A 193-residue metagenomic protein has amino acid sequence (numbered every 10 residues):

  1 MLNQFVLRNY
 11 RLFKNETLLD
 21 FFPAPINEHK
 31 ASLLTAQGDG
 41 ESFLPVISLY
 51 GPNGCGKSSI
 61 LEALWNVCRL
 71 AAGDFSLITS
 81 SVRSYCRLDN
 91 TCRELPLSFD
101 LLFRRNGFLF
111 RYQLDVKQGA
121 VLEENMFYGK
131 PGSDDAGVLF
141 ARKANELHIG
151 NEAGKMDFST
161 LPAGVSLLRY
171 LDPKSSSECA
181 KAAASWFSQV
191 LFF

Functional and structural regions predicted by a protein language model:
M1-N66: Pre-Walker A-like glycine/lysine-rich segment at the N-terminus of P-loop NTPase domains
L7, L101-R105, Y128-K130: Short acidic, glycine-rich loop/turn motifs
R8-R11, T91, R104-N106, F158-S159 (+1 more regions): A general structural signal for short secondary-structure junctions and capping/turn motifs
F13-N15, F108, A120: Short loop/turn segments at connectors of secondary-structure elements within structured domains
D20-F22, L102, D115, R169: Residues in well-ordered beta-strands of folded domains
N27, G107-L109, L122: Residue-level signal for secondary-structure boundary sites
L34, S42, S48, P52 (+1 more regions): Conserved P-loop NTP-binding catalytic core
R111-F193: Electropositive, glycine-dotted interaction segments that contact anionic polymers or phosphate-rich ligands
